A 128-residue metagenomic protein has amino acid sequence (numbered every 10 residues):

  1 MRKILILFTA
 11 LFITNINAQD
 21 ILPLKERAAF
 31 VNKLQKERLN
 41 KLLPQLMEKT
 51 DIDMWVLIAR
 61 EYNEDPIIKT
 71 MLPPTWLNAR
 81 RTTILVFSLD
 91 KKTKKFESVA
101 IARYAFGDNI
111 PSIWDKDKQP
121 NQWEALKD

Functional and structural regions predicted by a protein language model:
M1-Q19: Bacterial Sec-dependent N-terminal signal peptides
Q19-D128: A composition/biophysics-driven feature that prefers long, compositionally simple stretches
